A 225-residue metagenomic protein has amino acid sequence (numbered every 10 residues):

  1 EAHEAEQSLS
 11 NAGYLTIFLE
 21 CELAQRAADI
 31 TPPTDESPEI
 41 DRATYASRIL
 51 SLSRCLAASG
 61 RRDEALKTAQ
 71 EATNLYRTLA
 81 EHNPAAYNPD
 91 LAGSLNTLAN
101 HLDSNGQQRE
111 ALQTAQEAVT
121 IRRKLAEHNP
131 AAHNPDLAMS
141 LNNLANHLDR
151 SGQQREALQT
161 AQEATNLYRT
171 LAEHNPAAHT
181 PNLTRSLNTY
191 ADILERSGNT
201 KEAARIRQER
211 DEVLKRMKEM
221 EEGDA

Functional and structural regions predicted by a protein language model:
E1-E127, M139-N146, Q153: Leucine-rich, hydrophobic repeat-scaffold detector
H3-E6, A191, R207, L214: Residue-level detector of alpha-helical secondary structure
I40-T44, A86-L91, A132-L137, A178-L183 (+1 more regions): Alpha-solenoid helical repeat architecture
K67, A92, Q113, A138-M139 (+3 more regions): Short, charged, amphipathic alpha-helical segments
L79-A80, L125-A126, L171-E173, A178-H179 (+1 more regions): Boundary/linker segments of alpha-helical solenoid repeat arrays
N146, L187-E202: Alpha-helical linker/edge segments of TPR/alpha-solenoid repeat scaffolds and analogous pre-/post-domain helices
A161-N166, E195, K201-K218: TPR/TPR-like (Sel1-like) alpha-helical repeat modules
